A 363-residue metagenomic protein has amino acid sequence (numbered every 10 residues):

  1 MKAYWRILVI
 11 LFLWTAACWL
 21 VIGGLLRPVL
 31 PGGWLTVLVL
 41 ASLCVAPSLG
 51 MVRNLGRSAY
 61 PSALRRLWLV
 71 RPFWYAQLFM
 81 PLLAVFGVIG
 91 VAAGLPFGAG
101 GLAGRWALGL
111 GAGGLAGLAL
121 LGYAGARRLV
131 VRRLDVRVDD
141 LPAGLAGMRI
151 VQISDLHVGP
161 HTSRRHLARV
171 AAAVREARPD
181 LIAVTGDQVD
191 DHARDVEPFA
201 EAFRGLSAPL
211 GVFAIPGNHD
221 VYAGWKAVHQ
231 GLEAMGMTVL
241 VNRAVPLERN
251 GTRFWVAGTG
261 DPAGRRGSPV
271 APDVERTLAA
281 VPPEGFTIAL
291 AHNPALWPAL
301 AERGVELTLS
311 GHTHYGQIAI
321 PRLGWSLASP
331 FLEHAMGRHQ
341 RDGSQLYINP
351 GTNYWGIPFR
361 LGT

Functional and structural regions predicted by a protein language model:
M1-R127: Non-catalytic terminal accessory segments
L25-L26, L120, V136, V256 (+1 more regions): Generic structural hydrophobic/aromatic packing signal, biased to beta-strands
L67-W74, V136, V151, R169-A172: Short amphipathic alpha-helical coupling elements at transmembrane boundaries
L102-A146, I150-Q152, V158-S163: Canonical alpha-helical transmembrane segment with a positive-inside/aromatic-interface signature
L141-T363: Soluble catalytic domains of enzymes that build or remodel membrane lipids, polysaccharides, and related
